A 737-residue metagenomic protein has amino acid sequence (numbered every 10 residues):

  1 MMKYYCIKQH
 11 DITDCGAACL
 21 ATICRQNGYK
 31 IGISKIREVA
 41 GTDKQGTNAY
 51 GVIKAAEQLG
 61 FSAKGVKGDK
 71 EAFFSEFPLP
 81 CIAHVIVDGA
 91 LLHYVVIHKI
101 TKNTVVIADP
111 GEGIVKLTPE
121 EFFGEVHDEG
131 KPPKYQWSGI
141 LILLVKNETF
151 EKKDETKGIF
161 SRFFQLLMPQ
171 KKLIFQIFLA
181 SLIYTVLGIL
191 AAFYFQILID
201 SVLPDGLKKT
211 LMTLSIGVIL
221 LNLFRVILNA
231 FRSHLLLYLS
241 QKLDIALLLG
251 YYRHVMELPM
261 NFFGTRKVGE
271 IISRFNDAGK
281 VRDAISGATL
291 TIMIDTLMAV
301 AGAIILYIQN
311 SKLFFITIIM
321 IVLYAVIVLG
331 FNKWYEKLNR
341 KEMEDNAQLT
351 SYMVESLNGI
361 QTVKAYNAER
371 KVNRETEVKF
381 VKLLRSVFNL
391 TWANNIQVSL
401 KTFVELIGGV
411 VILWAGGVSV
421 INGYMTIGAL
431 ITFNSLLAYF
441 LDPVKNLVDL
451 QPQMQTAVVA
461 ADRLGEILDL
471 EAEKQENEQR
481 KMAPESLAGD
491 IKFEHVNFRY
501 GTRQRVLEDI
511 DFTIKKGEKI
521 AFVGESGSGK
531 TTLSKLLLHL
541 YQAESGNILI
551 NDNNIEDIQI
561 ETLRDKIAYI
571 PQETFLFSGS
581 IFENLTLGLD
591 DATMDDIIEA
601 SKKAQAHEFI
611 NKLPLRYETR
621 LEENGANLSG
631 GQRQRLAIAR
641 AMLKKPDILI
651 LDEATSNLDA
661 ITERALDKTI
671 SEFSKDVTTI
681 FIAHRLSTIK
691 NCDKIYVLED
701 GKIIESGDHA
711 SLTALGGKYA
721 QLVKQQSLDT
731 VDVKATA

Functional and structural regions predicted by a protein language model:
M1-K70, E76-F77, L91, T101: Cysteine-nucleophile protease catalytic domains, especially the papain-like/related folds used in DUB/UBL proteases
A40-T47, F74-Q176, A180: Noncatalytic regulatory segments and standalone regulatory/sensor domains
I174-L228, L235, Y307-K312, G423 (+1 more regions): Transmembrane helix-loop-helix hairpins at lipid-water interfaces of multipass membrane proteins, especially the type-1
F195-Q196, L236, Y251-A301, N358 (+4 more regions): Juxtamembrane loop-to-helix connectors within ABC transporter transmembrane domains
L214-R225, N229, T291-K341, I412-M425 (+2 more regions): Transmembrane helices of ABC transporter permease
V255, T376, L464, F493-H495: Conserved catalytic Walker-motif region of ABC-type ATPase nucleotide-binding domains
D345, L349, K364-A368, W392 (+1 more regions): Cytosolic ends of transmembrane helices, especially the final helix of ABC transmembrane type-1 domains
P484-A737: ABC-type nucleotide-binding domain
